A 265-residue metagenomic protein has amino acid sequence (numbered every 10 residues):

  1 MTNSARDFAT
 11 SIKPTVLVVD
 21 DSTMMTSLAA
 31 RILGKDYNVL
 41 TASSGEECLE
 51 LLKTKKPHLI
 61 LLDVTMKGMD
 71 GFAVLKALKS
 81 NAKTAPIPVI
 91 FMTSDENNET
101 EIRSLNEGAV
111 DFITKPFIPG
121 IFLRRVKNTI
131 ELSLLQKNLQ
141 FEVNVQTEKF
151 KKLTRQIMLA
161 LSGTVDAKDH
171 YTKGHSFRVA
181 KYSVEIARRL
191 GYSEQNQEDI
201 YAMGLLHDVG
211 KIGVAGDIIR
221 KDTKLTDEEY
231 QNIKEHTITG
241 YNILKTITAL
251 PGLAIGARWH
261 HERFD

Functional and structural regions predicted by a protein language model:
S22-T41: Two-component/phosphorelay signaling modules centered on CheY-like receiver
K55-L61: Active-site beta3 strand of CheY-like receiver
M66, S104: Receiver (REC) domain active-site loop signature in two-component systems and cognate sites in sensor histidine kinases
P116-V126, I130: C-terminal output helix
S162-D265: Metal-dependent catalytic cores of enzymes that make or break cyclic nucleotides and related phosphoester linkages
